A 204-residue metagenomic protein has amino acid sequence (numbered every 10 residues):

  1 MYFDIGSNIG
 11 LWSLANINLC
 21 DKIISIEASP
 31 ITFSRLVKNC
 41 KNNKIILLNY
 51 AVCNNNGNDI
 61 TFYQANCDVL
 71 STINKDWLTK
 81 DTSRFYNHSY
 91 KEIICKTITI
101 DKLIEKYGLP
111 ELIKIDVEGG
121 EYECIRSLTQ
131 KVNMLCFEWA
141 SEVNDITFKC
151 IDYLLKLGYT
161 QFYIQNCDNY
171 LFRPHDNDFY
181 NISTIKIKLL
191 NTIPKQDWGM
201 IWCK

Functional and structural regions predicted by a protein language model:
M1-K204: Phosphate/nucleotide-binding beta-alpha loop and adjacent structural elements of enzyme active sites
